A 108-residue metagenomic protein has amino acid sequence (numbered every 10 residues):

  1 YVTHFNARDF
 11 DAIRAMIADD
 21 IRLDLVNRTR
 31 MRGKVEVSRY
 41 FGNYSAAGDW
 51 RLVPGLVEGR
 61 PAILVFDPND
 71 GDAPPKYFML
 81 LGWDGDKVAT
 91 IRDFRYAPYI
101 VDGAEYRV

Functional and structural regions predicted by a protein language model:
Y1-V108: C-terminal and inter-domain tail/linker signature
